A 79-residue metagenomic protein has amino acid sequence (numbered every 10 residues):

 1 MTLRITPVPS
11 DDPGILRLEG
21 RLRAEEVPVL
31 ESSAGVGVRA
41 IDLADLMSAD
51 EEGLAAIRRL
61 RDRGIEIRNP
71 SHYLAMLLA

Functional and structural regions predicted by a protein language model:
M1-G14: Short beta-strand/loop segment at the start of cytosolic alpha/beta domains
I15-A79: Amphipathic alpha-helical interaction surfaces in cytosolic regulatory modules
